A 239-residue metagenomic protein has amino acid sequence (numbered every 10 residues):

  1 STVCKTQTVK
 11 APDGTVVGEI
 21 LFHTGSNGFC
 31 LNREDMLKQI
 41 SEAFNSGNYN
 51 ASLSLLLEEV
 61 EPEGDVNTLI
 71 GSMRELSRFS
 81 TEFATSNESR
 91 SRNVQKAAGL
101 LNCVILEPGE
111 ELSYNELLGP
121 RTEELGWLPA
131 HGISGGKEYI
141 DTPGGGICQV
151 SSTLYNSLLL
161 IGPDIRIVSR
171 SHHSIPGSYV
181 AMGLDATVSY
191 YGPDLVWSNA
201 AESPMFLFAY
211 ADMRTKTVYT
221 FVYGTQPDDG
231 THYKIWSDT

Functional and structural regions predicted by a protein language model:
T2-T239: Well-ordered beta-sheet/strand-loop patches within structured domains
